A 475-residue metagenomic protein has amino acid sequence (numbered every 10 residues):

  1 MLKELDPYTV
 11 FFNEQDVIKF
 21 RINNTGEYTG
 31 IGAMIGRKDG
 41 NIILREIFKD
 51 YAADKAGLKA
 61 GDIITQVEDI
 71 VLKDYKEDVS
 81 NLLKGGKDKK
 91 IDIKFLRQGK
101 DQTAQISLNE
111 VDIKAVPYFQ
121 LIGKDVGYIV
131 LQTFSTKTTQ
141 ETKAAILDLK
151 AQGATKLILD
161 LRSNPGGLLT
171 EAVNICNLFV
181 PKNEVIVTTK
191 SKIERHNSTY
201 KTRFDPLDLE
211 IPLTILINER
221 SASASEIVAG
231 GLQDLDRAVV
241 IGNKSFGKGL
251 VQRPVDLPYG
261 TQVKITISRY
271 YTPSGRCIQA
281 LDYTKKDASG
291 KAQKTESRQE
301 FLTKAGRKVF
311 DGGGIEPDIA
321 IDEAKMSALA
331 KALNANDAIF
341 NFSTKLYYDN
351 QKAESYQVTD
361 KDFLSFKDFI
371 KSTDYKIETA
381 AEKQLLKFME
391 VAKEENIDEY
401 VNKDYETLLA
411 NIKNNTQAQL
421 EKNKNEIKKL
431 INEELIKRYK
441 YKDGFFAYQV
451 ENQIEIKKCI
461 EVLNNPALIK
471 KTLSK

Functional and structural regions predicted by a protein language model:
M1-I43, D88-V116, V450-I460, L468-K475: Extended, small/polar residue-biased N-terminal targeting/export presequences and adjacent propeptide/linker tracts
L2-V10, Q66-D69, K84, D88 (+11 more regions): Sec-exported extracytoplasmic/periplasmic mature domains
A33, K49, D69: Short, conserved catalytic or interaction motifs in soluble domains
I43-E46, D54-K59, T65-V71, K76-P258: Cleft-lining beta-strand/loop regions that shape enzyme active-site pockets
E46, Y75, Q105, T266 (+3 more regions): Short linear motifs in exposed loops
K49-A52, T295: Short alpha-helix capping/helix-loop boundary micro-motifs
A224, D236, N243, G247-R307 (+1 more regions): Polar, glycine-rich mid-to-C-terminal structural blocks that act as macromolecule-binding/assembly scaffolds
C277-T284, A288-K475: Conserved functional hotspot residues or short segments at active or partner-binding sites across diverse domains
